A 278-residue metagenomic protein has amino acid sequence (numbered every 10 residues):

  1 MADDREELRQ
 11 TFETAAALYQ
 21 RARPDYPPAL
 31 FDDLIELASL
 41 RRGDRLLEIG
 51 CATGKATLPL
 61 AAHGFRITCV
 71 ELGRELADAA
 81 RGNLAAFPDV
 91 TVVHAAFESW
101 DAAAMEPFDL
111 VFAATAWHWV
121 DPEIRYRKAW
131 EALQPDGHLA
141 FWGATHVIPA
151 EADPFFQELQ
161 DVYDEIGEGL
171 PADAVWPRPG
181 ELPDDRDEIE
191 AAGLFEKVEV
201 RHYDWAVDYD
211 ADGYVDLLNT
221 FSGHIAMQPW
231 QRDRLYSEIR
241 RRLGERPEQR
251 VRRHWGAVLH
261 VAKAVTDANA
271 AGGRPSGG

Functional and structural regions predicted by a protein language model:
M1-R41: Conserved class I S-adenosyl-L-methionine
R45-L47, T53-W100: Class I SAM-dependent methyltransferase SAM/SAH-binding core
T53, P177-G278: Conserved Class I S-adenosyl-L-methionine
D101-V111: A short acidic, Gly/Pro-enriched loop at the edge of an enzyme's catalytic core that lines a small-molecule cofactor
A114-T115: Short catalytic micro-motifs in class I SAM-dependent methyltransferases
V120-A129: A short, conserved alpha-helix within the catalytic core of class I
E131, P135-D204: Conserved catalytic/acceptor-binding region of the Class I
